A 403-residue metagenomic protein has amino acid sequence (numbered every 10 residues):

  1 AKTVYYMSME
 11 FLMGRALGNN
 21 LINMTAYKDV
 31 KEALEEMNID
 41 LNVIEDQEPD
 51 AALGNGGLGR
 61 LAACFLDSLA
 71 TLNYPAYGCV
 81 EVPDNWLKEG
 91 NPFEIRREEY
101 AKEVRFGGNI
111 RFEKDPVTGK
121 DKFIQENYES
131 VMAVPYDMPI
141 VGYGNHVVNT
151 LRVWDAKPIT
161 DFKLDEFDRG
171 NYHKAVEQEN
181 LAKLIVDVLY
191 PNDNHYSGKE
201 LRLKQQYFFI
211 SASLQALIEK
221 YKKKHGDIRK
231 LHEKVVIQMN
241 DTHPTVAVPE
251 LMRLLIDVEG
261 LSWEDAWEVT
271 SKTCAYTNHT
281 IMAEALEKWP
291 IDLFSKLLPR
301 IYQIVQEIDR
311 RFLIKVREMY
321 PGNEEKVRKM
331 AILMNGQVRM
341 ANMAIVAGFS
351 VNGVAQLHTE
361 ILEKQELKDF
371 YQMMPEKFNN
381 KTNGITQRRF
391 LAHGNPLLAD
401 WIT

Functional and structural regions predicted by a protein language model:
A1-T403: A conserved ligand/cofactor-binding region detector
